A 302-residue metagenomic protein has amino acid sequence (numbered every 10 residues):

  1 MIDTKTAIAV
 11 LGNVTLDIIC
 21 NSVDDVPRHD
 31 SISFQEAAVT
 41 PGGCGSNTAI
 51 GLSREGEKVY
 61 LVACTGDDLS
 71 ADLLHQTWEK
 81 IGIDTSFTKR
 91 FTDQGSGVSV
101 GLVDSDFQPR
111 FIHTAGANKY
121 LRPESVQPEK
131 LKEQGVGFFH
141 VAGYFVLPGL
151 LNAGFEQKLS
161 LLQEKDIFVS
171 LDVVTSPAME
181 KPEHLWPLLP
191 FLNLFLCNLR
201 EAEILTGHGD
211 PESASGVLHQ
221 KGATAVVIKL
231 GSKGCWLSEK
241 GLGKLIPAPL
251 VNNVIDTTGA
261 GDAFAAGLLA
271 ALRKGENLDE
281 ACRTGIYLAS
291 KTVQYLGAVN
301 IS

Functional and structural regions predicted by a protein language model:
M1-C64, L69-I83: Glycine-rich phosphate/adenosyl-contacting loop at the front of the ribokinase-like
M1-V14, T77-R90, V103-L194, L199-L245: Ribokinase/PfkB-type carbohydrate-kinase core domain
I2-A9, F34, L161, P211-S302: Conserved phosphate-binding/catalytic region of the ribokinase-like
L16, C20, D67, T175 (+4 more regions): Short, glycine/acidic-enriched loop or turn micro-motifs at the edges of active sites
L16, C20, R54, I83 (+6 more regions): Generic secondary-structure signature for well-ordered alpha-helical cores
L52, N198, G261: Short, conserved phosphate/pyrophosphate- and ester-handling motifs at nucleotide-, phospho-/glycolipid
T92-Q94: Short, glycine-/polar-rich solvent-exposed loops and beta-turns at beta-strand/coil boundaries
